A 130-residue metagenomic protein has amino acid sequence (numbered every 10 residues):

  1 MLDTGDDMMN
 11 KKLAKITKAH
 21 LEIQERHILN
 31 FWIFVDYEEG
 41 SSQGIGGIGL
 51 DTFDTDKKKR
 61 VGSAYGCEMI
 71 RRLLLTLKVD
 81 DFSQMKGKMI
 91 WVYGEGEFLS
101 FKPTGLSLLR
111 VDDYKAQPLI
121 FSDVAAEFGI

Functional and structural regions predicted by a protein language model:
M1-I130: Short beta-rich binding modules
